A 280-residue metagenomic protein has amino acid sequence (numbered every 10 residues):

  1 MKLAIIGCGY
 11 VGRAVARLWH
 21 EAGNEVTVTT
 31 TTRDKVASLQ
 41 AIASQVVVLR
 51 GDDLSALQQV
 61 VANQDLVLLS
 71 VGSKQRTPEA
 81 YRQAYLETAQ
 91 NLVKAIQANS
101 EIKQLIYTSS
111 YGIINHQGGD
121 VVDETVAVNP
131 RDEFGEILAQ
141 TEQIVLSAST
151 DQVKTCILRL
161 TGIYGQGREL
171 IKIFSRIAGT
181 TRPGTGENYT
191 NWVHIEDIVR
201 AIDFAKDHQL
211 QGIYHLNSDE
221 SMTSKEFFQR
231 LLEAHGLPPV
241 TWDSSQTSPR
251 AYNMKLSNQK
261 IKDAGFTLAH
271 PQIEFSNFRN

Functional and structural regions predicted by a protein language model:
S44-Q64: Conserved Rossmann-fold cofactor-binding substructure of NAD(P)-dependent oxidoreductases
L49-L54, P249-N280: C-terminal amphipathic/interface module of NAD(P)-dependent oxidoreductases and related NAD-binding regulators
Q64-I106: NAD(P)-cofactor binding segment of oxidoreductase domains
N91-D132: Conserved Rossmann-fold NAD(P)-dependent oxidoreductase catalytic core, especially the SDR/UDP-sugar
G118-I157: Catalytic helix-loop patch of NAD(P)-dependent Rossmann-fold dehydrogenases
L146-Y189: NAD(P)-dependent short-chain dehydrogenase/reductase
K172-T180, E187-L216: Alpha-helical substrate-binding/gating segment
V199-Y252: Mid/C-terminal beta-alpha module of Rossmann-like enzyme folds, strongest in SDR-family dehydrogenases/epimerases
